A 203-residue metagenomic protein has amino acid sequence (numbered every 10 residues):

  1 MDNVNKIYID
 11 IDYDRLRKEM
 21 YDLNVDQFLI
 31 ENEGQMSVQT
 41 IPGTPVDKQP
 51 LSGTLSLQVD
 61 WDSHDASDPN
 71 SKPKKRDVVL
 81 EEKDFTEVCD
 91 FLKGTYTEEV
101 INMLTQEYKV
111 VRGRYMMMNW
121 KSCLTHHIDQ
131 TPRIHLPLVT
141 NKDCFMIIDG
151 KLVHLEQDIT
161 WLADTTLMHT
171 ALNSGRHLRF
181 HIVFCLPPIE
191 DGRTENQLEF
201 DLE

Functional and structural regions predicted by a protein language model:
M1-V100: Non-heme Fe(II)/2-oxoglutarate
Y108-V110, D129-R133, N141: Short connector loops at helix/strand junctions that flank enzyme active sites, especially segments positioning acidic
R112-D129: Conserved short histidine dyad/triad with adjacent acidic residue
L124-H126, C144-M146, A163-G175: Short beta-strand His + acidic residue motifs that chelate non-heme Fe in jelly-roll/DSBH and cupin folds
T125-D129, M146-G150, T194-E195: A short secondary-structure junction signal
I134-P137, T160-L162, R176-T194: A short hydrophobic beta-strand segment most commonly corresponding to one strand of the jelly-roll/cupin
P137-E156: A short beta-strand-loop-beta hairpin characteristic of the jelly-roll/cupin
L155-Q157, L162-T165: Extracellular carbohydrate recognition and processing domains and analogous Trp-centered ligand-binding platforms
